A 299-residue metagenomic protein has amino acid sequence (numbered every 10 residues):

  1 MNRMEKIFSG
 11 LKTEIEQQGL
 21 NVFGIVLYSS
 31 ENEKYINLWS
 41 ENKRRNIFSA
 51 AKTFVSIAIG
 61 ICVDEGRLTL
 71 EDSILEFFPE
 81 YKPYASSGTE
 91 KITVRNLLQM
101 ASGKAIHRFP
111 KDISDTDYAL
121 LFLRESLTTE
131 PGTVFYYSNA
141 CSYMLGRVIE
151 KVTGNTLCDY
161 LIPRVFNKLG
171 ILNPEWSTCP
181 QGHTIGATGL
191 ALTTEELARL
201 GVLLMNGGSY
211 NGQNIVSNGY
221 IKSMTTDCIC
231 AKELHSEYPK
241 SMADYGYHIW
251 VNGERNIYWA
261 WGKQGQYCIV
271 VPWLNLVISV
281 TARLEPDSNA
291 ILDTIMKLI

Functional and structural regions predicted by a protein language model:
I7-E41, C268-I269, N275-S279: A short, well-structured edge-of-sheet supersecondary motif
S29, E33-K34, L75, H107-P131 (+1 more regions): Short, charged, amphipathic alpha-helices and their helix-cap/turn boundaries
S40, S126-E130, C141-Y143, C179-I185: Flexible glycine/proline-enriched surface loops and loop-helix/loop-strand junctions
N46-E71, L97, L145-I149, L197-L200: Active-site SXXK
E65-M100, V152-L192: Active-site helix/loop module of the DD-peptidase/beta-lactamase fold, centered on the serine-lysine SxxK catalytic
M144-V148, G186-S209, Q266-T281: Active-site-proximal alpha-helical segments within enzyme catalytic domains
S223-V277: Active-site Gly/Thr loop motif
A290-I299: Short, gly/Ser/Thr-rich active-site loops of penicillin-recognizing serine hydrolases
